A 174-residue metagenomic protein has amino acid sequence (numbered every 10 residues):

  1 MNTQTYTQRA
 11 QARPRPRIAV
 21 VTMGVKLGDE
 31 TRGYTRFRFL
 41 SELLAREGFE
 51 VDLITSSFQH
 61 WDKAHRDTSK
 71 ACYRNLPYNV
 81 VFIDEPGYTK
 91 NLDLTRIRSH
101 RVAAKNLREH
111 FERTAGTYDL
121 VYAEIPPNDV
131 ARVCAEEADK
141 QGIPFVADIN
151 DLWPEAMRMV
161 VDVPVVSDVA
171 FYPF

Functional and structural regions predicted by a protein language model:
M1-R74: N-terminal subdomain of nucleotide-sugar transferases
A12-P14, M23, L27, G87-T95 (+1 more regions): Acceptor-binding helix/loop patch of EC 2.4 sugar-transfer enzymes, predominantly nucleotide-sugar-dependent
R13, D52-A115: A conserved catalytic-core segment of Leloir-type glycosyltransferases
R17, D119-L120: Structural motif
E30-T31, K63-A64, L92, A131-C134 (+1 more regions): Short glycine-/acidic-enriched loop or helix-start segments at secondary-structure transitions that form or flank
E42, R46, E109, R113 (+1 more regions): Short, well-ordered alpha-helices that flank and scaffold nucleotide-derived cofactor binding pockets
T68-R74, K140, V163-S167: Short, hinge-like loop/turn segments at secondary-structure boundaries
H100-A104, L120-Q141, A147-A156: An aromatic- and histidine-rich active-site surface loop
